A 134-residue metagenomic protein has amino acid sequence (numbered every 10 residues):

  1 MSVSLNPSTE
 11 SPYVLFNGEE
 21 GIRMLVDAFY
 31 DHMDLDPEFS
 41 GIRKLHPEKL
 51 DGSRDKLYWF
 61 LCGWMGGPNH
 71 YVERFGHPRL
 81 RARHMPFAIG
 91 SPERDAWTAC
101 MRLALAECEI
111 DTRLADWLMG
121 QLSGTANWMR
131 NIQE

Functional and structural regions predicted by a protein language model:
S2-E10, R23-A106, M119, T125 (+1 more regions): Heme-based O2/NO sensor domains and their adjacent alpha-helical segments, primarily globin folds but also including
N17-G18: Glycine-centered helix-coil hinge/cap
L105-A115: Inter-helical turn/loop segments and adjacent helix faces that build the functional surface of alpha-helical bundle
W128: Charged phosphate-binding loop/patch that engages nucleotide di/tri-phosphates or the phosphate backbone of nucleic
